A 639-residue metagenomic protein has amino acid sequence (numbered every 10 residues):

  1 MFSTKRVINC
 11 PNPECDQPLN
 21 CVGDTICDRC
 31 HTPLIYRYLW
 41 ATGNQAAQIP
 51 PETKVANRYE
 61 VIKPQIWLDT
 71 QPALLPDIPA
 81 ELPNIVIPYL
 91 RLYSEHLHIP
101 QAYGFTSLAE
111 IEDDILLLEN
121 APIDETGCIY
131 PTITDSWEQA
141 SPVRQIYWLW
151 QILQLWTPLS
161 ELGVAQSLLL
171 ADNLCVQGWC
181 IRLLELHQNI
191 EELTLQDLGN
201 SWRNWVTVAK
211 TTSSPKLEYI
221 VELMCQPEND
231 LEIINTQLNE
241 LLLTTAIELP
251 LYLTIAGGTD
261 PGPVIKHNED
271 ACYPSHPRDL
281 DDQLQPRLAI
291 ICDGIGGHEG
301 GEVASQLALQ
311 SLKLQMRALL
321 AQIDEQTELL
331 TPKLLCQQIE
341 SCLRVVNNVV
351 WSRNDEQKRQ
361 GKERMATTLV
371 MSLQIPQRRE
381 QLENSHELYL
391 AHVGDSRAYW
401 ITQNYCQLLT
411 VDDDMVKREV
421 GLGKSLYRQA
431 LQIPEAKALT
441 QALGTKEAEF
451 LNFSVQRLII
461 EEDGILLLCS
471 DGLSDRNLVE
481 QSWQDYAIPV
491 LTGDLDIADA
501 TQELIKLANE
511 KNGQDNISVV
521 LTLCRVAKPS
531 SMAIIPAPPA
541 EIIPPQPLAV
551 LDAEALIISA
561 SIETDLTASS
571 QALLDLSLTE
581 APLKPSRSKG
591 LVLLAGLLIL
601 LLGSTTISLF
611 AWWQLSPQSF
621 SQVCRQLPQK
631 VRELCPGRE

Functional and structural regions predicted by a protein language model:
M1-F2, L19, H31: Intrinsically disordered, low-complexity regulatory segments in eukaryotic proteins
R6-N9, Y38-I66, P100, L117: N-proximal, low-complexity, solvent-exposed accessory regions that precede a main structured/catalytic
V7, V22-L34, K63-Q151, T157-E192 (+1 more regions): PP2C/PPM-type serine/threonine phosphatase catalytic domain
N9-Q17, R29: Short, cysteine/histidine-rich loop/knuckle motifs that typically chelate Zn2+
C15-N20, I35: Short functional micro-motifs and their immediate structural scaffolds
N189-S201: Active-site Asp-x-Gly
S201-A209: Active-site activation/catalytic loop segments of kinase-like enzymes and analogous catalytic loops in related
